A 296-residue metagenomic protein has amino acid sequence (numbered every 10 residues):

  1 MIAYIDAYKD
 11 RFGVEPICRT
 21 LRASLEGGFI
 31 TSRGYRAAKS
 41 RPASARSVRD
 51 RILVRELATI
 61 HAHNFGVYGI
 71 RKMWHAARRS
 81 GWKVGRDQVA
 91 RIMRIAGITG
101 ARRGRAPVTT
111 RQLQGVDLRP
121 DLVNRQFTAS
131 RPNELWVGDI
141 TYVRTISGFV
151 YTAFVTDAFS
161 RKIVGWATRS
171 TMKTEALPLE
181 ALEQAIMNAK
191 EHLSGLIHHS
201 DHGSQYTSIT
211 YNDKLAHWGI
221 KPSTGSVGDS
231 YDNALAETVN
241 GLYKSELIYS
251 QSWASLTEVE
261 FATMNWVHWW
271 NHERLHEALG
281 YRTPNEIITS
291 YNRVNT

Functional and structural regions predicted by a protein language model:
M1-T296: Charged DNA-binding/catalytic regions of mobile-element recombinases
